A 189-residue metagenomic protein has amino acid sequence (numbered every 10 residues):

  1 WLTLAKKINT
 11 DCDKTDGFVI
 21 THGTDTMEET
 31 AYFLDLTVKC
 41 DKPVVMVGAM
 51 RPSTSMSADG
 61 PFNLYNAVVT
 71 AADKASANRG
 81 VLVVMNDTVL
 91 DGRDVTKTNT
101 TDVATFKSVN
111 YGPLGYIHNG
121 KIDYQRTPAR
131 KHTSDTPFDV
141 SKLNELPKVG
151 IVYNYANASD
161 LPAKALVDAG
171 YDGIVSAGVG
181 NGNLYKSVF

Functional and structural regions predicted by a protein language model:
W1-T10: ATP/NTP phosphate-donor binding region
T3, G60-N63, S187-F189: Charged helix-capping and loop-helix junction motifs
D11-M27, A169-G182: Short acidic, glycine-rich surface-loop motifs adjacent to enzyme active sites
D13-G17, K39-V44, S76-G80, M85-N86 (+3 more regions): Short coil/turn connectors at secondary-structure junctions
I20-H22, V45-G48, L82-N86, Y153 (+1 more regions): Short beta-strand segments
I20-K42, L184-F189: Short Gly/Thr/Asp-enriched flexible loops that form oxyanion-binding sites at enzyme active sites
M46-H118: Internal gly/pro-rich beta-alpha loop/helix module that stabilizes soluble enzyme cofactors or their anionic handles
D91-N181: Accessory alpha-helical/coil subdomains and C-terminal extensions that flank or cap enzyme catalytic cores
